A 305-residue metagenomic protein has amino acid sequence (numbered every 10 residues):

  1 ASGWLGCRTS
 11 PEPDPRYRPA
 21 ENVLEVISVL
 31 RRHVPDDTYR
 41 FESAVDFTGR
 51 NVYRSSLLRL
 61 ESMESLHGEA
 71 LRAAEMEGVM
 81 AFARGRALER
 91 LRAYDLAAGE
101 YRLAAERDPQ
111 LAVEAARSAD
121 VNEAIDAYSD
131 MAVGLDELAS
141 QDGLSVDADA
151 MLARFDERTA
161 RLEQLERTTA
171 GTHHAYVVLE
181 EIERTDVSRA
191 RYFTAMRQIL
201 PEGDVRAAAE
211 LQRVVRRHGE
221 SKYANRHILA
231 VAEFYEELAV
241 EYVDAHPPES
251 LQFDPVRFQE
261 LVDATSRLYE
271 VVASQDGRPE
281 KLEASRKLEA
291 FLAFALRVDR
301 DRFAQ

Functional and structural regions predicted by a protein language model:
A1-L5: Sec-dependent bacterial lipoprotein signal peptides
C7-Q305: Acidic, polar-rich low-complexity tracts and alpha-helical solenoid repeat scaffolds
